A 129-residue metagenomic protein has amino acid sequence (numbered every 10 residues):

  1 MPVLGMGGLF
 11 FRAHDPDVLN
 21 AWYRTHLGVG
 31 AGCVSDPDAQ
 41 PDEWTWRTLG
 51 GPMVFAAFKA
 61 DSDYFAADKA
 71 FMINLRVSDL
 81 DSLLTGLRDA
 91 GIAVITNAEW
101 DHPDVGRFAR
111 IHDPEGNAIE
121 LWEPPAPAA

Functional and structural regions predicted by a protein language model:
M1-F11, V34-S35, L84-A129: Vicinal oxygen chelate
M1-L4, F10-V54, D89: Core segments of cupin and vicinal oxygen chelate
G5, D42, K69-F71, R107: Residues that flank catalytic or metal-binding motifs in active/ligand-binding sites
V29-D68, I111-P114, A118-P125: Conserved short beta-strand elements that form part of the metal-binding/catalytic scaffold of enzyme active sites
F58, N74-R76, N97, W122: A cross-family glycoside hydrolase active-site/sugar-binding cleft signature
A66-L87: Mid-chain, well-packed structural core segment of small domains
